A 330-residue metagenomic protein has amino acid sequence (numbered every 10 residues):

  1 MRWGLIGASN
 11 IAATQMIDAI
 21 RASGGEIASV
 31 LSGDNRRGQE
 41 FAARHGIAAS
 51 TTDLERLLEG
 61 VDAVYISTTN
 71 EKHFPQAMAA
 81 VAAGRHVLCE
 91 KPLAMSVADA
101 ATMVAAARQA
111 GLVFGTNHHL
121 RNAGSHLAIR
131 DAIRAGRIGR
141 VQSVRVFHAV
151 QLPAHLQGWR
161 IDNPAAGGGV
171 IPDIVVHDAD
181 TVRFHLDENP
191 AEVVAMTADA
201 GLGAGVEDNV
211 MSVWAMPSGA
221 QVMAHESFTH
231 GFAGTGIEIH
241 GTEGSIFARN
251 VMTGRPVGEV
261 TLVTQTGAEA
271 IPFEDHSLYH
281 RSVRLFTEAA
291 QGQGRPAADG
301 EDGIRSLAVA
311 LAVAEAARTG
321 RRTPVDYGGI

Functional and structural regions predicted by a protein language model:
M1-H45: N-terminal Rossmann-like dinucleotide-binding module
L5, A63-I66, E288-I330: C-terminal helix-rich "cap/oligomerization" subdomain common to oxidoreductases
I11, G33, P272-R284, A298: Active-site loop of classical SDR/Rossmann-like NAD(P)-dependent oxidoreductases, centered on the catalytic Tyr-X3-Lys
A12, I66, L88-C89, F114-T116 (+2 more regions): Hydrophobic residues in well-ordered beta-strands that form the structural core
H45-A106: Beta-loop-alpha module in the N-terminal Rossmann-like domain of NAD(P)-dependent dehydrogenases, especially those
T102-H119, G139-V144: Rossmann-fold dehydrogenase core element
L120-A204, G320: Predominantly a Rossmann-like dinucleotide-binding segment in NAD(P)-dependent oxidoreductases
A179-T253, H280-Q293, G328-I330: Contiguous beta-strand/loop segments that form the cofactor/metal-binding neighborhood of enzyme cores
